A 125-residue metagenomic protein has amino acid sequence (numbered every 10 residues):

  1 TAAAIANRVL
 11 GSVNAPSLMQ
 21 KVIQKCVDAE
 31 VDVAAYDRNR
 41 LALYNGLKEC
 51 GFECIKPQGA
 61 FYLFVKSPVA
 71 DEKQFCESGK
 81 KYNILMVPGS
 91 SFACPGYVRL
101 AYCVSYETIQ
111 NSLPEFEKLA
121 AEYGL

Functional and structural regions predicted by a protein language model:
T1-L125: PLP-dependent class I/II
